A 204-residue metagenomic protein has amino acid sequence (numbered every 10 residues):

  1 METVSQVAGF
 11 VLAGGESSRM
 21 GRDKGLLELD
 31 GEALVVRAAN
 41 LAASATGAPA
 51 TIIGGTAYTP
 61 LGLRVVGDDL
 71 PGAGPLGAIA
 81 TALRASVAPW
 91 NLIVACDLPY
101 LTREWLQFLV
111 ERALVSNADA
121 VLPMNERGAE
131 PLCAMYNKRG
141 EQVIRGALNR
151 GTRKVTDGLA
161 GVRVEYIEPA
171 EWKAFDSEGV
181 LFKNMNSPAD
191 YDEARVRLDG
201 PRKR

Functional and structural regions predicted by a protein language model:
E2-T152, D157-G179, D192-R202: Nucleotide and nucleotide-moiety/phosphate-recognizing core
L181, M185-N186: Long, charged alpha-helical interface segments
A189: Conserved active-site and cofactor/substrate-binding residues in soluble primary-metabolism enzymes
